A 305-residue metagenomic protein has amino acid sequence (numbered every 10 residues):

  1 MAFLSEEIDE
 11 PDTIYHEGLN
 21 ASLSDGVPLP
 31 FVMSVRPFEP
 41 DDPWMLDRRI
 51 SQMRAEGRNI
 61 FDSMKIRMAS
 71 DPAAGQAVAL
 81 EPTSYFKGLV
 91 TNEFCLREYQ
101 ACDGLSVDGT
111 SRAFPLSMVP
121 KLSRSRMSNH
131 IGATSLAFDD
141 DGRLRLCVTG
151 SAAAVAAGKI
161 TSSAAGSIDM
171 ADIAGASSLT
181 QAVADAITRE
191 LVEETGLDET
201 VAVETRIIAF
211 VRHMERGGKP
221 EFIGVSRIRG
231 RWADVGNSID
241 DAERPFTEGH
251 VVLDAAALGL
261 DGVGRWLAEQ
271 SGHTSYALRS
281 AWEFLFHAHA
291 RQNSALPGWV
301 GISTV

Functional and structural regions predicted by a protein language model:
M1-R189, L197-V305: N-terminal leader/linker segments that precede catalytic domains of diphosphate-processing enzymes
E194: Short alpha-helical functional segments enriched in proximate histidine and acidic residues
